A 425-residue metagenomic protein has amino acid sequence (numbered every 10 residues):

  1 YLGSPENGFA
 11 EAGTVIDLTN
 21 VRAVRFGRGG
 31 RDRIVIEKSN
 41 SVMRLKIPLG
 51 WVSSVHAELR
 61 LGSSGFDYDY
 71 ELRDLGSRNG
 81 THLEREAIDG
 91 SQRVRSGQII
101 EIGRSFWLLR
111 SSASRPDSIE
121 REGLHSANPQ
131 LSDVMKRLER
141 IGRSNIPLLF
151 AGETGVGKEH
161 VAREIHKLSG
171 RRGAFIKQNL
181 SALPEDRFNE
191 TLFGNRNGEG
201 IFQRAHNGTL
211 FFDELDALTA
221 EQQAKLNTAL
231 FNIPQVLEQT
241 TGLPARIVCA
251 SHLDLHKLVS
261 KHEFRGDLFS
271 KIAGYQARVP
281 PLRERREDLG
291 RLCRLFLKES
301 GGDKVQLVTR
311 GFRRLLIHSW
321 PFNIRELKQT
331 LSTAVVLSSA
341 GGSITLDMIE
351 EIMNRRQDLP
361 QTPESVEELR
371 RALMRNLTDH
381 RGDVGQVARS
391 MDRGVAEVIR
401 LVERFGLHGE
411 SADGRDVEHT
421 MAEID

Functional and structural regions predicted by a protein language model:
Y1-P48, R60, S64-D67: Intrinsically disordered, low-complexity acidic Ser/Thr-rich regulatory segments
E6, T14, V21, I34 (+1 more regions): Bacterial C-terminal helix-turn-helix
A10, T19, F26, L61-R73 (+1 more regions): C-terminal boundary/linker segments immediately following FHA domains
F106, D216-T219, F231: Catalytic acidic motif of RecA-like/P-loop NTPases
R115-S132, D303-T309, R313, N354-E367: Regulatory hinge/linker segments at domain boundaries that couple sensory/effector modules to output domains
V134, V156, Q178, L192 (+13 more regions): Conserved RecA-like P-loop NTPase ATPase core
R137-N195, E199, Q203-A217, P281-R286 (+2 more regions): Conserved post-Walker A coupling segment in P-loop NTPases
V161, H166-G173, A224, V236-R246 (+3 more regions): Nucleotide-binding/hydrolysis machinery
